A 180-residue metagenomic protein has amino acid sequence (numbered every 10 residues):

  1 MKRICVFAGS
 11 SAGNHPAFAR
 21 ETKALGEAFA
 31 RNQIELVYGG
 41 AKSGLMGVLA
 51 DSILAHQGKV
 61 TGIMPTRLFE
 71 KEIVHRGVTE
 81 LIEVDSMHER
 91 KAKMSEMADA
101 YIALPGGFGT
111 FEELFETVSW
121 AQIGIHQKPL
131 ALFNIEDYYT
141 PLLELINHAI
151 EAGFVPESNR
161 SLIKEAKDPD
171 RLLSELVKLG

Functional and structural regions predicted by a protein language model:
M1-M97, I135-G180: A cross-family phosphate/adenosyl-ligand binding-site feature
L54, A121-K128, F154-V155: Arginine/glycine-rich "motif VI" loop of SF2 helicases in the C-terminal RecA-like domain
K91-I123, A131: Active-site/ligand-binding-proximal alpha/beta "capping" segment
I123-P141: Short, positively charged, low-complexity/disordered linker segments
